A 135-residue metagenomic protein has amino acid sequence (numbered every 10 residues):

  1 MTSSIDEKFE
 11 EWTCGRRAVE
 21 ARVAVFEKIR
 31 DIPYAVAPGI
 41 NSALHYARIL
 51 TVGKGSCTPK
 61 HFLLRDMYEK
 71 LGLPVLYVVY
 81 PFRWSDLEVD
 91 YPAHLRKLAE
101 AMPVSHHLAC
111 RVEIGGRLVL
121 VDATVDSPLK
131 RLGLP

Functional and structural regions predicted by a protein language model:
M1-G55: Secondary-structure boundary elements
S3-S4, S42, S56, S85 (+2 more regions): Generic serine detector
W12-C14, F62-P135: Hydrophobic/aromatic-rich core segments of domains that either
I49, G53-S56, L98, M102-V104: Alpha-helix N-cap/loop-to-helix boundary motif
